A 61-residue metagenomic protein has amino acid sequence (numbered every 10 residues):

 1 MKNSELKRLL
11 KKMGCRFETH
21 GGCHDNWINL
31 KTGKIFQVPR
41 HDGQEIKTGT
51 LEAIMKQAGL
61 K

Functional and structural regions predicted by a protein language model:
K2-H20, W27-K61: Basic nucleic-acid-binding interfaces
